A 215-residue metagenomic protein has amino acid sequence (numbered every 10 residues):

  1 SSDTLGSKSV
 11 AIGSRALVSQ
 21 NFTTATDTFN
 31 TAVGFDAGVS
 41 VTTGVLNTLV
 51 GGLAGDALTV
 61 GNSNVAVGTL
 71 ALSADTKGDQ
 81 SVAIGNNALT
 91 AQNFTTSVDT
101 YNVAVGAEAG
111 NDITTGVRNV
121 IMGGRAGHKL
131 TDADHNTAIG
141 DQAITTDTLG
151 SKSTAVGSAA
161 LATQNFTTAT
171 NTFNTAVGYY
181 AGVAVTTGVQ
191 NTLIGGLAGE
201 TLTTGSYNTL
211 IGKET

Functional and structural regions predicted by a protein language model:
S1-T215: Glycine- and small/polar-enriched repetitive beta-structure motifs of secreted/surface proteins
